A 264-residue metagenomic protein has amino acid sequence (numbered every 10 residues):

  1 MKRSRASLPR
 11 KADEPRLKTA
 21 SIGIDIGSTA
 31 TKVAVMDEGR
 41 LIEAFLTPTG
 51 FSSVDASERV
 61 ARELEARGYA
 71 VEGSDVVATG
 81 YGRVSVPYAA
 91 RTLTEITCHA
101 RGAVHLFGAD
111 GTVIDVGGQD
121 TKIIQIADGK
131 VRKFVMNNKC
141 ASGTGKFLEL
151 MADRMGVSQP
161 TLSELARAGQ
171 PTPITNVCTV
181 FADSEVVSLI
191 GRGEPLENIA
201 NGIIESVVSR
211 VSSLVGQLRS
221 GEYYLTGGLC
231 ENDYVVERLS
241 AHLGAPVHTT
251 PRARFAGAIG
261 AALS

Functional and structural regions predicted by a protein language model:
P9-E38, D110-A127: Gly/Thr-rich phosphate-binding beta-strand-loop-beta motif of the actin/hexokinase/Hsp70
A20-R62, V131-C140: Short glycine-rich, Thr/Ser-proximal phosphate-binding strand/loop in the N-terminal lobe of ATP-dependent enzymes
D37, L46-T49, E65-T97, R132-K133: Short beta-strand-loop/turn "lid" adjacent to the catalytic site in phosphate-handling enzymes
A70-Y81, Q217-L229, V247-T250: Short glycine-rich phosphate-binding loop at a beta-alpha junction
E95-R154, T249: Glycine-rich phosphate-binding loop of actin/hexokinase-like ATP-binding domains
G145-E149, T250-S264: Glycine-rich phosphate-binding/hydrolytic loop that grips phosphoryl groups
A182-R219, R254: Adenine-nucleotide phosphate-binding core of ATP-dependent small-molecule kinases
V215, R219-H242, A253-G257: Glycine-rich phosphate-binding loops at beta-strand->alpha-helix junctions
